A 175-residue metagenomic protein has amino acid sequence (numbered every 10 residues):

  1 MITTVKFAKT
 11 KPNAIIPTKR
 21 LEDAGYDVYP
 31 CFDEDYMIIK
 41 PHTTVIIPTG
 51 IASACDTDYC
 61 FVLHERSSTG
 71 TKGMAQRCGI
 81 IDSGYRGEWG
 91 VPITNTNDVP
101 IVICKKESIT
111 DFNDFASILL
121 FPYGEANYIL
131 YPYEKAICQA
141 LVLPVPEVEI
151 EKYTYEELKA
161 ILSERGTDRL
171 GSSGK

Functional and structural regions predicted by a protein language model:
M1-K175: DUTPase catalytic domain/fold
